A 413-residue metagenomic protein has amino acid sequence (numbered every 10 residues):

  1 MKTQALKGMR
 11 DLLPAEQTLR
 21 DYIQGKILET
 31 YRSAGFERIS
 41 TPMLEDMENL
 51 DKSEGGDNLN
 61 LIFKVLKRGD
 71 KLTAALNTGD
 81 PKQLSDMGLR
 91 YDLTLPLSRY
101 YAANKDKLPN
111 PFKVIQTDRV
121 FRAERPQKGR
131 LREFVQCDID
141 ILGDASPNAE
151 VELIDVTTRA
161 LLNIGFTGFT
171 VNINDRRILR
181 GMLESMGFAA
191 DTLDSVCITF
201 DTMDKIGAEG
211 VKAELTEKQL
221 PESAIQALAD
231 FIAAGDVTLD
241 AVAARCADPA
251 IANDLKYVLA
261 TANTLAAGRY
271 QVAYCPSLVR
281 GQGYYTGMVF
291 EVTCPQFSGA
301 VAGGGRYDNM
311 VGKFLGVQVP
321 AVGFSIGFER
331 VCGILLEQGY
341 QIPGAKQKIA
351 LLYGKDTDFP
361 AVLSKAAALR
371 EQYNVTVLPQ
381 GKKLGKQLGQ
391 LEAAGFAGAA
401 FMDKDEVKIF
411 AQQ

Functional and structural regions predicted by a protein language model:
M1-Q4, L183, F188, S195: Charged, compositionally biased N-terminal leader segments and the immediate start of the first structured element
M1-Y91, L95, A103, V151 (+2 more regions): TRNA-binding/sensing appendages of the translation machinery
L19-F36, E45-D46, P81-L84, D92-D106 (+2 more regions): Positively charged, Gly/Ser-enriched RNA/tRNA-binding surfaces
L50-D51, R180, T202, Q387: Short Asp/Glu-rich motifs
D51-L66, A190-D194, V292-P295, F396-M402: Short, structured secondary-structure boundary patches
E54, R180-A190, G283-F290, E337: Short glycine/threonine-rich loop-to-helix capping motif typified by GTGT followed within a few residues by an Asp-Pro
N58-A74, G187-V211: Acidic, His- and aromatic-enriched active-site or binding-groove loops in soluble protein domains that engage sugars
T170-G181: Glycine-rich, mobile lid/loop segments that gate access to catalytic sites or pores
